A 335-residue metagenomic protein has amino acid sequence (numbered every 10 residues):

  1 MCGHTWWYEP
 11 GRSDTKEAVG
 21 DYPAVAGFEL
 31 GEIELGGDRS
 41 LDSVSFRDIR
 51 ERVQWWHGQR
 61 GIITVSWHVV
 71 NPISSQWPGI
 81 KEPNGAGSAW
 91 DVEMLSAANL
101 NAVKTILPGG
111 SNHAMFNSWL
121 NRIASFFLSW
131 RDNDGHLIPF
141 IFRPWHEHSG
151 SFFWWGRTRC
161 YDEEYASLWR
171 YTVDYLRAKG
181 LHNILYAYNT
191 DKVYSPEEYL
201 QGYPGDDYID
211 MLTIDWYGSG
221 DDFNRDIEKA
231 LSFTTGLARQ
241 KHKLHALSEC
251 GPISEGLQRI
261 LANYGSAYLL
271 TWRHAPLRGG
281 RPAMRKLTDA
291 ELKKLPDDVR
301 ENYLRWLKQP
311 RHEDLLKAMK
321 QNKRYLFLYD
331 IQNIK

Functional and structural regions predicted by a protein language model:
M1, V25-G27, R60-T64, L137-R143 (+4 more regions): Structural preference for beta-strand elements that scaffold enzyme active sites
M1-A18, Y22-E32, L328: Boundary/entry segment of secreted carbohydrate-active catalytic domains
M1-W7, K243-K335: Substrate-binding cleft of secreted/luminal carbohydrate-active enzymes
G3-W6, P139-W145, W169-E198, H242-I253: Aromatic-lined carbohydrate-recognition surfaces of secreted/lumenal glycan-active proteins
Y8-E17, R47-R50, I123-F126, T190-P204 (+2 more regions): Alpha-helical scaffolding within the catalytic cores of extracellular/periplasmic polymer-degrading hydrolases
S13-D21, R50-R60, F127-H136, G202-D207 (+2 more regions): Acidic (Asp/Glu)-rich catalytic clusters
A24-F28, Y199-D222, L270-R273: Aromatic- and acid-rich polysaccharide-binding/catalytic face of secreted or lumenal carbohydrate-active enzymes
G31-H182, L269: Substrate-binding cleft of extracellular glycoside hydrolase catalytic domains
